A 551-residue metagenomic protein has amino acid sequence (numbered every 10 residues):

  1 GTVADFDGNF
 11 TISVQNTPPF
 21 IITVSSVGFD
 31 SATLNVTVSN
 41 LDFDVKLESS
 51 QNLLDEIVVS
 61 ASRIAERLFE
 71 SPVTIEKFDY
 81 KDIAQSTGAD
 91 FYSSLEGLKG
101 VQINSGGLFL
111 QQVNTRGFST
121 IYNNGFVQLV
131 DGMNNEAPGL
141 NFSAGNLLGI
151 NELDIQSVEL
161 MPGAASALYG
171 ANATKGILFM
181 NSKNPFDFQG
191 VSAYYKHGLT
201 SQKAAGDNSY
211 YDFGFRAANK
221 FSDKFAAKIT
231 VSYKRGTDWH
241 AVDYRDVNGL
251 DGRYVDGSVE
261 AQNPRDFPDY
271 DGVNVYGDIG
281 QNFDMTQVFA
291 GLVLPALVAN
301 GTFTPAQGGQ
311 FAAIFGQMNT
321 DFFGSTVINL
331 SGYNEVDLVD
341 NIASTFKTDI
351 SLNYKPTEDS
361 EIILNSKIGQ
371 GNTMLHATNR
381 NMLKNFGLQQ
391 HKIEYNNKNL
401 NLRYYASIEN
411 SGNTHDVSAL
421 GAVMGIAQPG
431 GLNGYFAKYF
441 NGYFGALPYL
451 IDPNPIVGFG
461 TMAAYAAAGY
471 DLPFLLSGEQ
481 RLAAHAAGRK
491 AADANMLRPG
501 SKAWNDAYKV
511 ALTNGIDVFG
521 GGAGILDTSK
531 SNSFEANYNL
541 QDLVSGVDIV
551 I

Functional and structural regions predicted by a protein language model:
G1-D55: Periplasm-facing N-terminal accessory domains of Gram-negative outer-membrane beta-barrel systems
G1-T11, E56-S86, F109-Q112, F126-L129: N-terminal periplasmic "start-of-domain" segments of outer-membrane beta-barrel proteins
T11-S13, M133-P162: Short acidic/polar hinge/loop motifs at secondary-structure boundaries that mediate gating or recognition
I83, L95, V158-E159, L178-M180: Non-catalytic regulatory/gating segments with a bias toward low-complexity or hydrophobic composition
G117, F213-N219, I350-Y354, H391-N397 (+2 more regions): Residues on the lipid-exposed face of transmembrane beta-strands in outer-membrane beta-barrel proteins
L153-Q156, A167-G249, S344-T348: Outer-membrane beta-barrel translocator/receptor signature
V191-L199, I229-R235, L364-Q370, L402-I408 (+1 more regions): Transmembrane beta-barrel strands of outer-membrane/channel proteins
K392-I551: Face-selective signature of the C-terminal outer-membrane beta-barrel domain
